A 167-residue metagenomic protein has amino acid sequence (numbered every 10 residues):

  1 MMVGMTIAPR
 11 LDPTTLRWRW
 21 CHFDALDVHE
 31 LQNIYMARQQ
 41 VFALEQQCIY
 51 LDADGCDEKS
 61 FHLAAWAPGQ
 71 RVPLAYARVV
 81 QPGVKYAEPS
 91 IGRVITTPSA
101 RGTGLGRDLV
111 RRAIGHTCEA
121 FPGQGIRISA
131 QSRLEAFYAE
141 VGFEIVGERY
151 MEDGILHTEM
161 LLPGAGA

Functional and structural regions predicted by a protein language model:
V3-F61, W66-V72: Short amphipathic alpha-helix that is part of the acyltransferase structural core
A53-E58, G83, M151-E152: A short beta-turn/loop motif at secondary-structure boundaries
A64, R71-P82, E88-I95: Conserved beta-strand in the GNAT
Q81-I91, R101, A120-Q124, G154-L156: A conserved beta-turn-beta hairpin within the catalytic core of GNAT-like acetyltransferases that forms part
T96, G102-G115: Conserved acetyl-CoA-binding loop-helix of GNAT-fold acetyltransferases
S99-R101, F137-E140: Acidic/histidine-enriched, beta-strand-rich ligand/metal-binding domains
V110, T117-Q131: Conserved GNAT acetyl-CoA-binding A-motif
R127-S129, A139, E144-E159: Conserved catalytic-core motifs of GNAT/GCN5-like acyltransferases
